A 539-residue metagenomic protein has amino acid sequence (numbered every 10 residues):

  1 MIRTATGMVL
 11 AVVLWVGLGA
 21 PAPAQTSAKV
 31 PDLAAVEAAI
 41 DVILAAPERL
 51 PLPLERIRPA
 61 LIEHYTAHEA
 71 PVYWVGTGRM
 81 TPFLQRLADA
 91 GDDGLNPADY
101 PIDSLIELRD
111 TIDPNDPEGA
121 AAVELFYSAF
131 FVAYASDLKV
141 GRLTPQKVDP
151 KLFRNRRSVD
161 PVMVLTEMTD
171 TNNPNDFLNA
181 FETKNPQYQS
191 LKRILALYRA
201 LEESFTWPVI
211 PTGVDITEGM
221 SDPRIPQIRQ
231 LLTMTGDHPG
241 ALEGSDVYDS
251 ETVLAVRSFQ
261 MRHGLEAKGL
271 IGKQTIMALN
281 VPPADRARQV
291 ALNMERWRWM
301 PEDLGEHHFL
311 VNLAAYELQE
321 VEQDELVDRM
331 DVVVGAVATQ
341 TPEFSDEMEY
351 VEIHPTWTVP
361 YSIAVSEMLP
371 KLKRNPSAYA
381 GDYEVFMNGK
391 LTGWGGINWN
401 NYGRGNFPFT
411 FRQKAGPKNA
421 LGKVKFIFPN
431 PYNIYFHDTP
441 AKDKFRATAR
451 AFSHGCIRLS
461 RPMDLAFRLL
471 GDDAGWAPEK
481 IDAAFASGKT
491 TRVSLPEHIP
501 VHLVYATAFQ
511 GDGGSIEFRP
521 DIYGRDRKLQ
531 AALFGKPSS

Functional and structural regions predicted by a protein language model:
M1-T4: Positively charged n-region of N-terminal signal peptides that target proteins for export
T6-M8, M80, D113, E218 (+2 more regions): Hydrophobic alpha-helical segments and their boundary regions
G7-G17: Bacterial N-terminal signal peptides
M8-V9, A67, A200, T392: Intrinsically disordered, low-complexity regions enriched in Ser/Pro/Gly/Gln/His and often acidic
G19-P21: N-terminal signal peptide c-region/cleavage motif recognized by signal peptidases
A24-R56, A60-L61, L125, A129-A133 (+3 more regions): Well-ordered beta-sheet/strand-loop patches within structured domains
Q25-S158, T166: Cationic-aromatic interfacial patches
